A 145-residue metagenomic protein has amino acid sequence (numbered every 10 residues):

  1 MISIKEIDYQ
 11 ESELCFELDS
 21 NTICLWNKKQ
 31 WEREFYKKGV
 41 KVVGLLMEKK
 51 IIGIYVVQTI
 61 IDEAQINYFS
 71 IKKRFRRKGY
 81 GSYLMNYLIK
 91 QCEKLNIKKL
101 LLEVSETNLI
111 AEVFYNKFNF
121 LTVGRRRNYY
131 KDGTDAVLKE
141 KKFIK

Functional and structural regions predicted by a protein language model:
I2-I4: Extreme N-terminal starter segment of soluble prokaryotic enzymes
E6-R74, M85-Y87, Q91, L95 (+1 more regions): Acetyl-CoA-dependent GNAT
E34, T107, Y130: Positions that flank functional sites
K38, A111-E112, T134-D135: Short Asp/Glu-rich motifs
K72-N86, E93-L95, K99, S105-V113 (+2 more regions): Conserved glycine-rich acetyl-CoA-binding loop
E103, N116-V137: Conserved catalytic-core motifs of GNAT/GCN5-like acyltransferases
D135-K145: Terminal substrate-recognition subdomain of acyl/acetyltransferases
